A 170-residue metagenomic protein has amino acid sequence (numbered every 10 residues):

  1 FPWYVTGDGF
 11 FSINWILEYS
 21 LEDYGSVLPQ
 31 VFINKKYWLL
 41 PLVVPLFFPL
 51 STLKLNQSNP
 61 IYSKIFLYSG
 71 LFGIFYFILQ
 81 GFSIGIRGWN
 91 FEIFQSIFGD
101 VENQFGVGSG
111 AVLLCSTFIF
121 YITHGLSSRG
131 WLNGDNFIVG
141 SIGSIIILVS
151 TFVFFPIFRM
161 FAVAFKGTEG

Functional and structural regions predicted by a protein language model:
F1-P2, P41-Q80, G110-R159: N-terminal signal-anchor/first transmembrane alpha helix
F1-V27, G81-F94, V149-G170: Short membrane-interfacial helix/loop motifs at transmembrane-helix boundaries
P2-N59: Non-catalytic protein-protein interaction scaffold segments in large eukaryotic complex-forming proteins
E22-Q30, L53-S58, I65-F105: Glycine-rich nucleotide cofactor-binding loops and adjacent beta-alpha elements of adenine nucleotide/dinucleotide sites
S26-P45, L67, G99-S116: Alpha-helical transmembrane segments of polytopic membrane proteins
K35-K36, R87, R129, R159: Arginine residue identity/basic-tract feature
